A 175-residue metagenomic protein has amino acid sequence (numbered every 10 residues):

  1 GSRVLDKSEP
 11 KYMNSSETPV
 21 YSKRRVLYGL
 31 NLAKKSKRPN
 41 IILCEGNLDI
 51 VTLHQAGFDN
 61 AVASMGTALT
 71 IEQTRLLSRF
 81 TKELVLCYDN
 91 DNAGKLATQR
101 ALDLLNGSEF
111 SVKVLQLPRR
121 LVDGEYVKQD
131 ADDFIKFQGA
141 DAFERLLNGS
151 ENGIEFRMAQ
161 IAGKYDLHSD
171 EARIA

Functional and structural regions predicted by a protein language model:
G1-F80, L84, L96-T98: Phosphate-handling DNA/RNA-contact segment within nucleic-acid enzymes
P19-K23, L43, A63, T67 (+5 more regions): Hydrophobic alpha-helical scaffolding
L48, L69, Y88-T98, Q116-K128: Acidic, metal-coordinating catalytic cores used for nucleic-acid/nucleotide bond scission and strand-transfer chemistry
T74-L77, D103-L105, N148, N152: Flexible glycine/proline-rich, aromatic-decorated loop/lid segments
L77, S108-V114: Long, amphipathic alpha-helical "stalk/connector" segments that mediate intersubunit docking and mechanical coupling
F80-T81, L102-L104, I135-A142: Short, hinge-like loop/turn segments at secondary-structure boundaries
A97-S108: Conserved acidic, small-residue-rich alpha-beta core segments centered on
V112-A175: C-terminal or mid-to-C-terminal helical accessory/interaction module adjacent to the motor/catalytic core
